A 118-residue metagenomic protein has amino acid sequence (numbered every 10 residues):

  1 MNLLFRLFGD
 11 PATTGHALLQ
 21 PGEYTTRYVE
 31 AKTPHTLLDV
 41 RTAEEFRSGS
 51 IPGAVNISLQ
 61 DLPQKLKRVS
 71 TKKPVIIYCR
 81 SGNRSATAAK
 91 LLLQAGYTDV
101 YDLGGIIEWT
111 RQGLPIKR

Functional and structural regions predicted by a protein language model:
M1-H35, A43-P74, N83-R118: Rhodanese-like catalytic fold shared by cysteine-dependent sulfurtransferases and DSP/PTP-type phosphatases
L38: Active-site flanking residues adjacent to catalytic metal/cofactor-binding acidic residues
Y78: Short, surface-exposed ligand- or partner-binding patches at beta-edge/loop junctions that are enriched in aromatics
